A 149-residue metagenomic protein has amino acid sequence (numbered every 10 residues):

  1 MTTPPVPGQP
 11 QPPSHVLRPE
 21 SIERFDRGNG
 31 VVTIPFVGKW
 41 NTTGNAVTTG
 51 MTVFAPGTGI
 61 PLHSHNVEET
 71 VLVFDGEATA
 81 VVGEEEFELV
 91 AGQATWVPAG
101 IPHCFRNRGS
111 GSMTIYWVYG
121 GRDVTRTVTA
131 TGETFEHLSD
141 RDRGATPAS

Functional and structural regions predicted by a protein language model:
M1-A46, A130-S149: A short, N-terminal "cap"/entry segment at the start of jelly-roll beta-barrel domains of the cupin/DSBH fold
T33-V37, G50-H65: Conserved short histidine dyad/triad with adjacent acidic residue
T52, E77, E85-F87: Well-ordered beta-strand scaffold positions
T52, W96, G111-R126: A short hydrophobic beta-strand segment most commonly corresponding to one strand of the jelly-roll/cupin
P56-T58, N66-V67, E85, I101-P102 (+1 more regions): A generic "binding-loop/recognition-motif" signal
I60-L62, A80-V81, V97, H103-G109: Short beta-strand His + acidic residue motifs that chelate non-heme Fe in jelly-roll/DSBH and cupin folds
E68, V73-A78: Glycine- and acidic-residue-biased ligand/ion/polar-headgroup-sensing regions
E84-A99: Short acidic-glycine-tyrosine-enriched beta hairpin
